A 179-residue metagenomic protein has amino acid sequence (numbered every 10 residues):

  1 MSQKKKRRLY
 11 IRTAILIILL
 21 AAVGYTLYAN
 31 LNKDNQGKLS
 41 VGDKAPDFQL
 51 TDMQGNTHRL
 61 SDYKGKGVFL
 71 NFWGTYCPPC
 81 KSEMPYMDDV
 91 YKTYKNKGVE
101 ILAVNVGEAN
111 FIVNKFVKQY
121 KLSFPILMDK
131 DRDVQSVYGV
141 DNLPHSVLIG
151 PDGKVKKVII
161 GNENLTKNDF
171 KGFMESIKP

Functional and structural regions predicted by a protein language model:
M1-K44: N-terminal targeting signals for export/organelle localization
D47-V68: A short beta-strand-turn-helix
K64, F72-D89: Conserved redox-active cysteine motifs that mediate thiol-disulfide chemistry, especially di-cysteine Cys-X(1-2)-Cys
K64-K66, N96, L122-S123, V140: Active-site acidic short loop of glycosyltransferases
F69-L70, I101, S146: Hydrophobic beta-strand anchors of alpha/beta hydrolase catalytic cores
K81-Y120, K130-V137: Structural microenvironment flanking redox-active thiols in thiol-disulfide oxidoreductases
K115-S123, D129-I177: Thiol/disulfide oxidoreductase modules built on the thioredoxin-like
